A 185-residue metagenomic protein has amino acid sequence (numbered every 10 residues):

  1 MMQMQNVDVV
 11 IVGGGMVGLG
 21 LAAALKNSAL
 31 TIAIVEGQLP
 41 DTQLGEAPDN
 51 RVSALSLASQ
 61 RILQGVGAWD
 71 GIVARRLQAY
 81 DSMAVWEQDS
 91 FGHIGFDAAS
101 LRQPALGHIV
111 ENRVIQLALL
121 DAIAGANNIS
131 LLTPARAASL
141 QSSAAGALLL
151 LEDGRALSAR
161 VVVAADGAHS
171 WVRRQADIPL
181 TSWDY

Functional and structural regions predicted by a protein language model:
M1-N6: A short, basic/flexible loop-to-alpha-helix module at the beginning of a structural domain
V7-I34: N-terminal Rossmann-like FAD-binding beta1-loop-alpha1 element of flavoenzymes
V17, P40, H169: Conserved Rossmann-like nucleotide-cofactor binding loop
G20, L63, V163: Catalytic machinery of carbohydrate-active enzymes, primarily nucleotide-sugar-dependent glycosyltransferases
K26-R51: Glycine-rich FAD pyrophosphate-binding loop
A29, G67, N128: Short glycine-rich hinge loops at helix-strand junctions in the catalytic core of two-component histidine kinases
A47-Q88: N-terminal FAD cofactor-binding segment of flavoenzymes
L77-Q175, S182-Y185: Conserved N-terminal helical subregion
